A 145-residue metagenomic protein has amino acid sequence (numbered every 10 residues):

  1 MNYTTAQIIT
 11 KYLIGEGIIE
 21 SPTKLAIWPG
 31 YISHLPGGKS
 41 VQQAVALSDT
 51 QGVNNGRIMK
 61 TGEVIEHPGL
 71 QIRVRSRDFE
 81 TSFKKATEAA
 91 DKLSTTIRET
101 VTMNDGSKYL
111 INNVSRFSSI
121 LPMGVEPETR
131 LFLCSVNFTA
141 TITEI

Functional and structural regions predicted by a protein language model:
M1-M59, R98-S107: Small/polar-rich, solvent-exposed N-terminal microdomains that initiate assembly or binding
S33-G37, Q71-D78, F117, L121-M123: A short, hydrophobic secondary-structure junction motif
G38, T61-E63, P127-T129: Sterically constrained small-residue positions within well-ordered secondary structures of folded domains
N54-G56, R77, T143-I145: Short, cysteine-centered beta-strand-loop-beta hairpins and adjacent loop/turn segments enriched in charged/polar
G62-E80, A89, F132-I142: Oligomerization/assembly interface segments of phage tail-like spikes and tubes
K85-D91: Short amphipathic alpha-helices in soluble, non-transmembrane regions that often serve as interface/regulatory elements
S94-T141: Acidic-leaning, charged glycine-interspersed low-complexity segments
